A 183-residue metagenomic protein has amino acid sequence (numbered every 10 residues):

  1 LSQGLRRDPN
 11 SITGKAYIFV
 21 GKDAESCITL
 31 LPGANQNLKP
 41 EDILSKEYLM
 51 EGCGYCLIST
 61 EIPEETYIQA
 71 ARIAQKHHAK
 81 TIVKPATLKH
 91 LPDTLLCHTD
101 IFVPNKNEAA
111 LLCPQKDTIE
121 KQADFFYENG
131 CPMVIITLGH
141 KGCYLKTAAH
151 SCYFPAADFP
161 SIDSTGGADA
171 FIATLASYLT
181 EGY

Functional and structural regions predicted by a protein language model:
L1-G54: Conserved N-terminal subdomain of the carbohydrate kinase-like
Q3-T13, A86, V134-L138, D158: Beta-strand->loop->alpha-helix junctions that form or flank phosphate-binding loops in nucleotide-handling enzymes
V20, L112, Y144-A148: Short beta-strand-to-turn element immediately C-terminal to the catalytic PLP-Schiff-base lysine in fold type I
K22-E25, G33-N35, E61-P63, E108-A109 (+1 more regions): Short glycine-rich anion-binding loops that position phosphate/pyrophosphate groups of nucleotides and phosphorylated
E47-E51, L96-C97, E128: A short, aliphatic-rich alpha-helical micro-motif
G54-D124, C143: Conserved beta-alpha-beta core of the PfkB/ribokinase-like small-molecule kinase fold
H90, I119-Y183: Conserved phosphate-binding/catalytic region of the ribokinase-like
